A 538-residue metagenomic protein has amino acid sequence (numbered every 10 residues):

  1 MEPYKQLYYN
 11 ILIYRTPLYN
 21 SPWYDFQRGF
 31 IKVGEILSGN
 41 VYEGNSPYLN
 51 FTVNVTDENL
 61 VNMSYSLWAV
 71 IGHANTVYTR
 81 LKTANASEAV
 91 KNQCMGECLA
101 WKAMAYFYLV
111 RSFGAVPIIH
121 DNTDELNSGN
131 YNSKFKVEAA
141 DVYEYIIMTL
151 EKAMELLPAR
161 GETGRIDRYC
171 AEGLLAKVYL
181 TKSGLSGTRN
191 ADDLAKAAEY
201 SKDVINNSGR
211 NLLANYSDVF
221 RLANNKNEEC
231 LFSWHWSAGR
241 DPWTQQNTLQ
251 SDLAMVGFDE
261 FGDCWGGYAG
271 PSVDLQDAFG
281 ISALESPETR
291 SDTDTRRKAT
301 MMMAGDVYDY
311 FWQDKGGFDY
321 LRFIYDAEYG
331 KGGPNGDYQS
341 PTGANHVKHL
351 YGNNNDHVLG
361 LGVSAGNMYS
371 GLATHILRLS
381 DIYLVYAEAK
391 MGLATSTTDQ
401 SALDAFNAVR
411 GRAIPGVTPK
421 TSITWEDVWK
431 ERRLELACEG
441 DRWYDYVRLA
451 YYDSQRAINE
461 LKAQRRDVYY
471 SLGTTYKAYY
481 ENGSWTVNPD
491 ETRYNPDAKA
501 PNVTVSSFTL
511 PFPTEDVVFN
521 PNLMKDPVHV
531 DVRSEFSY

Functional and structural regions predicted by a protein language model:
M1-N40, Y143, E151-K152, R165-K331 (+3 more regions): An aromatic- and glycine-enriched ligand-binding surface/loop that stacks and positions planar moieties
K5-N10, V41-F113, K134-E144, T149-T163 (+5 more regions): Conserved, well-structured interaction surfaces
L67-W68, Y145, F220-L275, I281 (+4 more regions): Long, intrinsically disordered, low-complexity segments
V110-P117, G161, T181-T188, G392-S396: Short coil/turn linking the two alpha-helices of tandem helical-hairpin repeats
L284-R378, S537-Y538: Flexible, polar/acidic helix-loop-strand segments at domain edges
